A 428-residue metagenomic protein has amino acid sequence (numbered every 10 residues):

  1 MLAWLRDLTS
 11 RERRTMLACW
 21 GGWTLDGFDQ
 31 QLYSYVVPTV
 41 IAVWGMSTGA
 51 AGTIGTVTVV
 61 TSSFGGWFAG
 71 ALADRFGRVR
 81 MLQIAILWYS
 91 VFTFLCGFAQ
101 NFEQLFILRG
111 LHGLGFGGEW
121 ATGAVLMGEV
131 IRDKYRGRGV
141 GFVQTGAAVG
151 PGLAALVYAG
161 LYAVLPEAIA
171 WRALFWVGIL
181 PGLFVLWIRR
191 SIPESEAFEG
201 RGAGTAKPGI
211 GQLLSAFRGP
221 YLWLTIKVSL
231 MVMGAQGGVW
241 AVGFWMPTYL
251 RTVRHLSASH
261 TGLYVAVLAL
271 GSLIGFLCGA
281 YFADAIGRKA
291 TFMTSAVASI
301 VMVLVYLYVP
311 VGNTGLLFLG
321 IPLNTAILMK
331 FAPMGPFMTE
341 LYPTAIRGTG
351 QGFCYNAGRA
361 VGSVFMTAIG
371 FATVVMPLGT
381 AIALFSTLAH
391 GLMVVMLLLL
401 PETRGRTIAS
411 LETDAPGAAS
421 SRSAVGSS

Functional and structural regions predicted by a protein language model:
M1-G22, D26-F28: Cytosolic juxtamembrane N-terminal segment immediately preceding the first transmembrane helix of multi-pass
Y33-S34, Y221-L273: Extracytoplasmic gate region of multi-pass secondary transporters
G45, G77, F98-Q104, H255 (+2 more regions): Helix-breaking motifs and short loop linkers at transmembrane-helix boundaries and internal kinks in secondary membrane
T56-A69, A266-C278: Central cavity-lining transmembrane alpha-helices of secondary-active solute carriers, predominantly the Major
F64-Q100: Conserved MFS/SLC helix-loop-helix module at the cytosolic interface between two early adjacent transmembrane helices
R80-F94, A290-V305: Structural signature of the two symmetry-related core transmembrane helices
L108-T145: Cytoplasmic helix-loop-helix junction between adjacent transmembrane helices in 12-TM secondary transporters
V143-R189: Helix-loop-helix hairpin linking two adjacent transmembrane segments in secondary transporters
